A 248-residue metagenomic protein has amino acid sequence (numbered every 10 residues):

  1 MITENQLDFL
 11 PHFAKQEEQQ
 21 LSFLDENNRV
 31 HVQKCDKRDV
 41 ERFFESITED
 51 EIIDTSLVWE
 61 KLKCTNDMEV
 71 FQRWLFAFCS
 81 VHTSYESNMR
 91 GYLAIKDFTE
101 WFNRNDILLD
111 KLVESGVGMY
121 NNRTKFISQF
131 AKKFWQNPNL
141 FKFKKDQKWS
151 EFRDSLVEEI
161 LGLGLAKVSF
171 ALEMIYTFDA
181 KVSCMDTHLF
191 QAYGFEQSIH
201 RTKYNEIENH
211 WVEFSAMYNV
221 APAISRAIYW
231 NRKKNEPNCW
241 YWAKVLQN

Functional and structural regions predicted by a protein language model:
I2-K63, R123-T124, S128, D146-N248: C-terminal accessory module of base-excision DNA glycosylases/AP lyases that mediates lesion recognition and DNA
K63-V70, S80-T83: DNA-contacting interfaces and partner/effector-binding or oligomerization modules in DNA-centric proteins
E69-W74, I107, L165: Alpha-helical scaffolds flanking conserved acidic
V70, E86-R90, N122-F126, E206: Generic recognition of short, well-ordered alpha-helical interface segments
L75-S80, K96, S128-K132, V212 (+1 more regions): Short, amphipathic alpha-helical segments that act as regulatory/interfacial helices in nucleotide-processing proteins
F76-R90, V117-Y120: A short secondary-structure junction motif
C79-S87, T99-E100, W135, K233-K234: Short alpha-helix boundary/capping elements
Y92-I160: Alpha-helical ds-nucleic-acid-binding substructure associated with the helix-hairpin-helix region of base-excision DNA
